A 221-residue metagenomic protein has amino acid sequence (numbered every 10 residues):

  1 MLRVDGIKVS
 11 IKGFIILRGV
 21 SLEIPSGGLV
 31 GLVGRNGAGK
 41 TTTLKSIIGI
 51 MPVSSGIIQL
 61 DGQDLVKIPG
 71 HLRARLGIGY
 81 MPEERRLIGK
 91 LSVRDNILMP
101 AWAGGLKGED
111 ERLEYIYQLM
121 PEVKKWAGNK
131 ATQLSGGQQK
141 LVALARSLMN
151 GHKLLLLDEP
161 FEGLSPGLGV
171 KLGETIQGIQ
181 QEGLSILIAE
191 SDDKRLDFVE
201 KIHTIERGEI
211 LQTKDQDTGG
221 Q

Functional and structural regions predicted by a protein language model:
L2-V4, L17: Conserved structural motif at the start of ABC-family nucleotide-binding domains
K12, V93-E111, L119-E122: ABC-type ATPase nucleotide-binding domains, specifically the catalytic core motifs of the NBD
V33-R35: The feature captures the beta-strand-to-loop junction immediately N-terminal to the Walker
I48: Helix-to-loop junction immediately C-terminal to a conserved catalytic motif
G56-D64, L76, E109-Q118: Conserved ABC transporter NBD signature motif
D64-R85, L113, K125-G128, Q181: ABC ATPase NBD coupling module
K130-L134, Q138: Conserved ABC ATPase signature
M149-K153: A short, proline-enriched helix->beta-strand linker immediately N-terminal to the Walker B motif in ABC-type P-loop
